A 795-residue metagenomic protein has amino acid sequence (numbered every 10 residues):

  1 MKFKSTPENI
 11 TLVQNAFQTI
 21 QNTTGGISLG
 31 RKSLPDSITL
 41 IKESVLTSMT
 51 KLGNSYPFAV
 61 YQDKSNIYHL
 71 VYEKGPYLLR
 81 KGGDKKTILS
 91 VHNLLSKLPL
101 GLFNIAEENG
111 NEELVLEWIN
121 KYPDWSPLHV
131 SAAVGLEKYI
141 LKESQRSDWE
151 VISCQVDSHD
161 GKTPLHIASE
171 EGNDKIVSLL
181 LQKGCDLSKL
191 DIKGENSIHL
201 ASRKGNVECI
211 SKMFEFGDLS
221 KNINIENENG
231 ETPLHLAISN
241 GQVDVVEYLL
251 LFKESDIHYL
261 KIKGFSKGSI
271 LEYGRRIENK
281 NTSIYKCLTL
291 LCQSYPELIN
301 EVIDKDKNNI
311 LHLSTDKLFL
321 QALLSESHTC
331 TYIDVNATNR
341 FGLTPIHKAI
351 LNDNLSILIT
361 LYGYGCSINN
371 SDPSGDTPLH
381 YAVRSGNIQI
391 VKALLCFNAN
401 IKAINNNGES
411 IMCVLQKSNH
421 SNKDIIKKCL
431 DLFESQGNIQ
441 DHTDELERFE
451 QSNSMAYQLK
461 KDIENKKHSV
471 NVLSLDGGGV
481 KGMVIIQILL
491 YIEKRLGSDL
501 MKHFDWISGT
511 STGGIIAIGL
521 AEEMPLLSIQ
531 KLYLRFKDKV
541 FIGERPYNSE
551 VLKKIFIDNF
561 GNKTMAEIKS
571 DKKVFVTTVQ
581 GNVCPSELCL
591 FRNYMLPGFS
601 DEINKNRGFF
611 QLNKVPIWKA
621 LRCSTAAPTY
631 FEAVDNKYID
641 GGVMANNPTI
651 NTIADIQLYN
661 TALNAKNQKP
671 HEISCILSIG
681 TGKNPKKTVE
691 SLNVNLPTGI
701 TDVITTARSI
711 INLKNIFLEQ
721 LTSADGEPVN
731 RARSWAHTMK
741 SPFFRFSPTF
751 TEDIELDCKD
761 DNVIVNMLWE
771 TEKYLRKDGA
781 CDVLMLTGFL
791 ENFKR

Functional and structural regions predicted by a protein language model:
K4-S147, I167-E171, K175-Q182, L187-I192 (+12 more regions): Conserved catalytic cores and adjacent C-terminal regulatory segments of lipid-metabolizing esterases/lipases
D124, D160-G161, G194, G230 (+5 more regions): Start-of-repeat signature of ankyrin repeats
E150-C154, L187, K221-I223, D256-L260 (+4 more regions): Ankyrin-repeat inter-repeat connecting loop/turn
D191, N222-N227, L249, H258-G264 (+2 more regions): Short, tandemly repeated low-complexity microdomains enriched for cysteine and small residues
L271-E272, L311-S314: Extended, amphipathic alpha-helical scaffolds
